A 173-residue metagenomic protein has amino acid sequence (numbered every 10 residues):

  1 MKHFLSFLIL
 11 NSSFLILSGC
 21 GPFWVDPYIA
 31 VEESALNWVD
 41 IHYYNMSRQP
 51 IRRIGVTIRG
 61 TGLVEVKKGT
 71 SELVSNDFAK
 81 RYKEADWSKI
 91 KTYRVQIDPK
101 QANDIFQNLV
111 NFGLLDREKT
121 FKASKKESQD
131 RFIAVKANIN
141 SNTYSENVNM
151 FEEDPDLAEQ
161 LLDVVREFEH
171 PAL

Functional and structural regions predicted by a protein language model:
M1-S18: Sec-dependent bacterial lipoprotein signal peptides
G21-R48, R53, L115-L173: Short, well-ordered, aromatic-rich surface patches in folded extracellular/luminal domains
Y44, V66-T70, V110-G113: Generic short beta-strand segments
R52-V74: Short, flexible N-terminal segments of the mature chain
G60-T61, V95-N103, A137-N142: A short, structured loop/turn motif at beta-sheet edges
V74-T92: Acidic/histidine-rich, surface-exposed loop or edge segments in extracytoplasmic proteins
I90-V95, N147-F151: Second-shell loop/turn segments in exported
Y93-S128: Short, internal acidic amphipathic alpha-helical interface segments that mediate docking to partner proteins
